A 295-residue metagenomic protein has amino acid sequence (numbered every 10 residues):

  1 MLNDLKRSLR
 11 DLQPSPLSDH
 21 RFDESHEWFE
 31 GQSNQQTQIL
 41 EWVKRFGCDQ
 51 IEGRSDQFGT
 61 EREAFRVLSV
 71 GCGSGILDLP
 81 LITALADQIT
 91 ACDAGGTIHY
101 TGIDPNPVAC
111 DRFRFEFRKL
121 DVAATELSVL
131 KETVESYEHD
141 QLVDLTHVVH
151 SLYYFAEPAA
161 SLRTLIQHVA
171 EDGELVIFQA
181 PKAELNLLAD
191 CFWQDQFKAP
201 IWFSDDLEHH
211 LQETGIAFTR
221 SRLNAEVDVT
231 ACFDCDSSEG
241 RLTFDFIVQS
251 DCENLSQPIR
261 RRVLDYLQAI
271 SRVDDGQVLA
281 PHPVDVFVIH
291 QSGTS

Functional and structural regions predicted by a protein language model:
L2-G59: Class I SAM-dependent methyltransferase Rossmann-like catalytic core, especially the SAM/SAH-binding loop
L68-E135: Class I SAM-dependent methyltransferase SAM/SAH-binding core
E135-T146: A short acidic, Gly/Pro-enriched loop at the edge of an enzyme's catalytic core that lines a small-molecule cofactor
D144-A159: A short SAM/SAH-binding and catalytic strip from SAM-dependent methyltransferases
A159-E174: A short glycine-rich, Lys/Arg-flanked "PGG" loop and its adjoining helix->strand segment in the class I
E174-W202: Conserved class I S-adenosyl-L-methionine
P200-G215: Short alpha-helix
T219-S295: Conserved Class I S-adenosyl-L-methionine
